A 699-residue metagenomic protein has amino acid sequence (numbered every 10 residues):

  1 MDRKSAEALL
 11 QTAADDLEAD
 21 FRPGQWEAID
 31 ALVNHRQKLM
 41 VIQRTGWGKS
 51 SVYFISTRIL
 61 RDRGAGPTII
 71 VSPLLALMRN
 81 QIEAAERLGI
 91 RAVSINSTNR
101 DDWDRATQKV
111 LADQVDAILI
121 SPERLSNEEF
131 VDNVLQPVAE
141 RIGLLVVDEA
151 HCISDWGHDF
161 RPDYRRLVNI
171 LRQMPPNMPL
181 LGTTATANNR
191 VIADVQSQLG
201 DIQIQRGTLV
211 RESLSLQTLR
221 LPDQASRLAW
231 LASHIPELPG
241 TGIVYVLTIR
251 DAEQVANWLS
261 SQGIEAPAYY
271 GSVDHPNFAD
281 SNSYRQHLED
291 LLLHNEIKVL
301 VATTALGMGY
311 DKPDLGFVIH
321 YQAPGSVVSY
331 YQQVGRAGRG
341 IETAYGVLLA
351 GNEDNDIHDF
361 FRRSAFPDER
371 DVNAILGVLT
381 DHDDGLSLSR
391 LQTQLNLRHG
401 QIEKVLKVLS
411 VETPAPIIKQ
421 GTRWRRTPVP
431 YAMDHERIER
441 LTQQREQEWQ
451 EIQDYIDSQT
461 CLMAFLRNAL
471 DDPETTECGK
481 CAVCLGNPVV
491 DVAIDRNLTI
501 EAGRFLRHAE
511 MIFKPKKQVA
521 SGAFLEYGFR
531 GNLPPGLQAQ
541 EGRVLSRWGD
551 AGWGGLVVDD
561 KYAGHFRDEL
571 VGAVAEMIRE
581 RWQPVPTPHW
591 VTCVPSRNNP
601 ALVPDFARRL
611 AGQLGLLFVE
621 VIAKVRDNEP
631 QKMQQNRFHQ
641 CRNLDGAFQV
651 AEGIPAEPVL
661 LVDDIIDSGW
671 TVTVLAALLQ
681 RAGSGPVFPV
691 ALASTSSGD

Functional and structural regions predicted by a protein language model:
R3, A8-T12, P23, E27-S50 (+6 more regions): Helicase motor core with emphasis on the C-terminal RecA-like subdomain
G89, K109-I120, E620-R637: Conserved P-loop NTPase mechanochemical-coupling segment
S97, G207-L209, G271-S272, T592-V594 (+1 more regions): A short, structured active-site edge motif that brings together acidic residues
L214, A502-W590, P600, P604-R608 (+3 more regions): Active-site-facing substrate-recognition patch
I297, I319, A323-Q332, G338-E541: C-terminal accessory region of SF2 helicases/translocases
R336-T343, Q583, Q680-S684: Arginine/glycine-rich "motif VI" loop of SF2 helicases in the C-terminal RecA-like domain
L485, R504-F505, T673-D699: PRPP-dependent phosphoribosyltransferase catalytic core
